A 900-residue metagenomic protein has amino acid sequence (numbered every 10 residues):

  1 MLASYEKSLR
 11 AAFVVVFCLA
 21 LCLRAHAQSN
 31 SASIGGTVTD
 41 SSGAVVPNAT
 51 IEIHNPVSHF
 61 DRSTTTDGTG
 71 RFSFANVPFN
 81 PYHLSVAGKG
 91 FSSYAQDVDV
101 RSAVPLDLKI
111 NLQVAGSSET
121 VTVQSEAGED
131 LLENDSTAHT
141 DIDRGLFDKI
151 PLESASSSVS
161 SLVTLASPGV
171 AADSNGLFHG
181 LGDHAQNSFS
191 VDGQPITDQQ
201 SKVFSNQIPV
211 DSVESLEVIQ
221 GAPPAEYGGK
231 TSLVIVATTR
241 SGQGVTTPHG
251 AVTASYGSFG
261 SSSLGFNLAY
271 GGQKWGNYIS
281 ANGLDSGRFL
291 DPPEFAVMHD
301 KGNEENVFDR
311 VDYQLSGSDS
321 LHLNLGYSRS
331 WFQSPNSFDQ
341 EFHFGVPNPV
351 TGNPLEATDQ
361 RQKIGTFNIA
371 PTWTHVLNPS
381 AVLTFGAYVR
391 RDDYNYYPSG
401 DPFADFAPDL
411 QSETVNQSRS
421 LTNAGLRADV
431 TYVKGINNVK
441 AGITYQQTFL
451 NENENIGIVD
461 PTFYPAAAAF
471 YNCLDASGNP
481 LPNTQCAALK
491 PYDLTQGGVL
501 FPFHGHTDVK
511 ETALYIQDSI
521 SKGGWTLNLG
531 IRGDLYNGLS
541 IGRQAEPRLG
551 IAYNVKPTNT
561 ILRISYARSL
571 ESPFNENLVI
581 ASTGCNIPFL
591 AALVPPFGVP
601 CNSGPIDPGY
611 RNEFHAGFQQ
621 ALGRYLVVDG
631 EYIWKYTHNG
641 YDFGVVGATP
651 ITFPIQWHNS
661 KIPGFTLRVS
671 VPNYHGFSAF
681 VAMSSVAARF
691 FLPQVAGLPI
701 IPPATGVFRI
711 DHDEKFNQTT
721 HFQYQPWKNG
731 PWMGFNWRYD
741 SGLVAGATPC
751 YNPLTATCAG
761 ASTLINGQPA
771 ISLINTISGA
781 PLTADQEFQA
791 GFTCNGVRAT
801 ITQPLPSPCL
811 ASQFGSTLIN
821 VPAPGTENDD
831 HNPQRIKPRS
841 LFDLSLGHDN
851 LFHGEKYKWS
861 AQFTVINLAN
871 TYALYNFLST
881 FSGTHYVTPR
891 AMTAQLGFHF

Functional and structural regions predicted by a protein language model:
L2-T140, P195: Periplasm-facing N-terminal accessory domains of Gram-negative outer-membrane beta-barrel systems
D67, F91-Q113, S117-P224, V234 (+4 more regions): Periplasmic N-terminal accessory/gating domains of Gram-negative outer-membrane beta-barrel systems
E133, T384-Y388, Y394-Y396, N554 (+4 more regions): Membrane-embedded beta-barrel scaffold of Gram-negative outer-membrane proteins
D198-Q199, D211-S215, P224-V307, S318-D319 (+1 more regions): Outer-membrane beta-barrel translocator/receptor signature
Y256-D285, F295-P335, R361-V382, P547 (+1 more regions): Transmembrane beta-barrel wall of Gram-negative outer-membrane proteins
S286, M298-D300, S318-V376, R391-A407 (+1 more regions): Flexible loop and strand-edge segments within Gram-negative outer membrane beta-barrel domains
S521-G524, Y632-T637, P654-P749: Gram-negative outer-membrane beta-barrel transporters
R738-P822, I836-L841, H848-F900: C-terminal beta-signal and adjacent terminal beta-strands/loops of Gram-negative outer-membrane beta-barrel proteins
